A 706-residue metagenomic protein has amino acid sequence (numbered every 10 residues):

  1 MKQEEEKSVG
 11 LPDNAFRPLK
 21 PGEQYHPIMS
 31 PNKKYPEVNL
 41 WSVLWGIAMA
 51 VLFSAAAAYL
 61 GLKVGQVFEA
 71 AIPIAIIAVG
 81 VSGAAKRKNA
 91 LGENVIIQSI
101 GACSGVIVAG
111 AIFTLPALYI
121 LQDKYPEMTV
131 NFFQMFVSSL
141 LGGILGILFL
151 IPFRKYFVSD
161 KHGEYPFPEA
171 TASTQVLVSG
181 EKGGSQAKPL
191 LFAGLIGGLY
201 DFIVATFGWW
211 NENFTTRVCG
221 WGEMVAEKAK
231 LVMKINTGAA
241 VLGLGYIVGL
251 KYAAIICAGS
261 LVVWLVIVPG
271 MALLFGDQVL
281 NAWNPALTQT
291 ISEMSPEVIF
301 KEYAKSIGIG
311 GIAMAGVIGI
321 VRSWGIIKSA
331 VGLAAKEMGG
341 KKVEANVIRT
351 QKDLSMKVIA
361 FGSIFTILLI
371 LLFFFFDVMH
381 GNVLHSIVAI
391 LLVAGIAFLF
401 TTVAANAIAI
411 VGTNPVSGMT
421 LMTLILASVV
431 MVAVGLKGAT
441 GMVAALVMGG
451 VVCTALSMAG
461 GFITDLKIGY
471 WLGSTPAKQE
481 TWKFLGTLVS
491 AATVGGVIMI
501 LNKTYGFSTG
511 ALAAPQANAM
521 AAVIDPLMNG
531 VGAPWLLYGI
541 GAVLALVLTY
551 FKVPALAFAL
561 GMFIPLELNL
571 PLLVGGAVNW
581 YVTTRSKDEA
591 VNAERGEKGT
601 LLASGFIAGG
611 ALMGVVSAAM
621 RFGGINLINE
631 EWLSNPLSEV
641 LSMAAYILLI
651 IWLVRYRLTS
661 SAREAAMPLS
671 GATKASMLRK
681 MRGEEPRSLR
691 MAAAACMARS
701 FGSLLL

Functional and structural regions predicted by a protein language model:
M1-T673: Alpha-helical multipass membrane-protein architecture
S670-R682, R687-L706: Low-acidity, Ser/Thr- and Arg-rich intrinsically disordered low-complexity segments
